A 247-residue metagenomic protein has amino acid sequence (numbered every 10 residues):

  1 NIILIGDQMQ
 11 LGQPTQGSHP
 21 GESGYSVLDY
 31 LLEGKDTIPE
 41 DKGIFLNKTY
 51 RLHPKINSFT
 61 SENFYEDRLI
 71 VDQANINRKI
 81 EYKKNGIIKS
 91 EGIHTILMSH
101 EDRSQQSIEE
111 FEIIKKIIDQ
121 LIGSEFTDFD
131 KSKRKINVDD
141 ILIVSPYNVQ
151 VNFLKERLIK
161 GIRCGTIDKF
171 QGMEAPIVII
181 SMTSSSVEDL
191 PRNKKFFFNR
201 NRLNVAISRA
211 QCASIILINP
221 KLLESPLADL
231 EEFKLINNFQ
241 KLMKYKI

Functional and structural regions predicted by a protein language model:
N1-I247: Conserved helicase motor core of SF1/SF2 NTP-dependent helicases
